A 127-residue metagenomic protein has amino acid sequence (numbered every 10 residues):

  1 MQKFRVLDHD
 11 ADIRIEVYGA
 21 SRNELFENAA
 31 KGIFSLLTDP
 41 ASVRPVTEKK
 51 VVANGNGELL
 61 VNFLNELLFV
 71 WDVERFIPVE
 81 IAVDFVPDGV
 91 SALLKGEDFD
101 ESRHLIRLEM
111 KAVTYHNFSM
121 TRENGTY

Functional and structural regions predicted by a protein language model:
Q2-G19, N23, E27-Y127: N-terminal intrinsically disordered, cationic/polar leader segments that include organellar targeting peptides
